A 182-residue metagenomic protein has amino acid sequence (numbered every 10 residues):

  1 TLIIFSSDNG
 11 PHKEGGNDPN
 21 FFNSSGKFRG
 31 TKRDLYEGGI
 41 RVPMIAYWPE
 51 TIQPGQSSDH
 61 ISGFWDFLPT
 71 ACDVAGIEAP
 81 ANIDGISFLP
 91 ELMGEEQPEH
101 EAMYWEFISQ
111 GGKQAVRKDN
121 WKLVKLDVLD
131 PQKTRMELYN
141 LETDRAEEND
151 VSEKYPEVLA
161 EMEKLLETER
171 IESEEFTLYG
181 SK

Functional and structural regions predicted by a protein language model:
L2-S7, M44-I45, F67-C72: Beta-strand elements within well-structured catalytic alpha/beta cores of enzymes that handle phosphate/sulfate esters
N9, G38, Y47: Glycine-rich, acidic and aromatic/proline-enriched surface loops and short helix-turn segments that act as binding
P11-L35, I52-Q56, H60, W65-L141 (+1 more regions): C-terminal cap/loop subdomain of S1 sulfatases and analogous C-terminal strand-loop tails that border
G16, N149-E157: Active-site-proximal N-terminal segment of extracellular/periplasmic enzymes that hydrolyze or transfer
R41-P43, R135: Short glycine-rich loop/turn motifs
D144: Intrinsically disordered, low-complexity polar regions and short flexible loop motifs
K154-T168: A non-catalytic, amphipathic alpha-helix used as a structural packing/dimerization or gating element in enzyme scaffolds
